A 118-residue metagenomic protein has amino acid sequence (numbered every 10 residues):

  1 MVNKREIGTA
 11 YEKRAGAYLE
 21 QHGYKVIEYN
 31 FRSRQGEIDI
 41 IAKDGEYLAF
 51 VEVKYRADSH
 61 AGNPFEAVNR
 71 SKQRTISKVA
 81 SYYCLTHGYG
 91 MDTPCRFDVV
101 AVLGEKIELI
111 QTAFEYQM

Functional and structural regions predicted by a protein language model:
M1-Y29: Acidic-basic catalytic patches of nuclease active cores, encompassing PD-(D/E)XK and other metal-cofactor nuclease
L19, I76, F97: Residue-level signal for inorganic ion chemistry
V26-E28, F50, F97: Hydrophobic residues on conserved beta-strands that form the core of alpha/beta folds
S33-G36: Short acidic/glycine-enriched loop/turn segments that link adjacent beta-strands
I38-G62, I76: Conserved catalytic cores of phosphodiester-cleaving nucleases, focusing on short active-site segments
H60-D92: Mid-chain, well-packed structural core segment of small domains
L85-M118: Domain-level recognition of nuclease-like catalytic cores that cleave nucleotide substrates
